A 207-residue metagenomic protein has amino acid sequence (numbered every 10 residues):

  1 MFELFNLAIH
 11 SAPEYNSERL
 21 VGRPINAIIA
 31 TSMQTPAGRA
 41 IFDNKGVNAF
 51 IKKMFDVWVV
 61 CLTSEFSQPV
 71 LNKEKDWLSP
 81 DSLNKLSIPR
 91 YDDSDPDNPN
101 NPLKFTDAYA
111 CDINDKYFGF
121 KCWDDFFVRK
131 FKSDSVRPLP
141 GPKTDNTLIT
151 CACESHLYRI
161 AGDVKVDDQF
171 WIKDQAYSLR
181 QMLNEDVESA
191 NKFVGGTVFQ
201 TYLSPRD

Functional and structural regions predicted by a protein language model:
M1-D168: Extended, domain-scale alpha-helical bundle/helix-rich regions
K165-Y177: Short Gly/aromatic-enriched secondary-structure transition segments
A176-D207: Basic, polyanion-binding surface patches
